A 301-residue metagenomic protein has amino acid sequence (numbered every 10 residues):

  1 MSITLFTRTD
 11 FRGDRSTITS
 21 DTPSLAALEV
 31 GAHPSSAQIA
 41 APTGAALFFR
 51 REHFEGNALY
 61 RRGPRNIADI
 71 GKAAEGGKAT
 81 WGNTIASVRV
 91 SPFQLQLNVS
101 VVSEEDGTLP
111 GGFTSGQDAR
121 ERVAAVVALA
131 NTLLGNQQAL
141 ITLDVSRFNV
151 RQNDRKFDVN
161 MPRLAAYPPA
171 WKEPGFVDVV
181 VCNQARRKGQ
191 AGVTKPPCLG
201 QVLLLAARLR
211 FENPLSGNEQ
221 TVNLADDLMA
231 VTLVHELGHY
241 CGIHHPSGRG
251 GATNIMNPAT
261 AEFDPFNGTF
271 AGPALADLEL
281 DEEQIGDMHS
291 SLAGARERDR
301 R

Functional and structural regions predicted by a protein language model:
M1-Q94, V127: Compact beta-sheet-dominated domain cores in extracellular/mature segments
D10, E52-H53, V101-S103, R147 (+3 more regions): A mature extracytoplasmic/lumenal domain signature
R12-S16, E105-T114, R187-Q190, F263-P273: Short, solvent-exposed loop/turn elements at domain surfaces
D14, S91-F93, A165-G248, E262: Active-site-proximal segment of zinc-dependent metalloprotease catalytic domains
L28-A32, K72-E75, A128, T132-I141 (+1 more regions): Structural alpha-beta junctions
L47, L97-V101, L143-D144, D178-V181 (+3 more regions): Structural recognition of the beta-strand scaffold that forms the well-ordered cores of secreted hydrolase catalytic
S91-V177, V181-R186, R296: Propeptide-to-catalytic entry region of secreted or membrane-anchored zinc metalloproteases
P214-R301: The catalytic-center signature of Zn2+-dependent metalloproteases
